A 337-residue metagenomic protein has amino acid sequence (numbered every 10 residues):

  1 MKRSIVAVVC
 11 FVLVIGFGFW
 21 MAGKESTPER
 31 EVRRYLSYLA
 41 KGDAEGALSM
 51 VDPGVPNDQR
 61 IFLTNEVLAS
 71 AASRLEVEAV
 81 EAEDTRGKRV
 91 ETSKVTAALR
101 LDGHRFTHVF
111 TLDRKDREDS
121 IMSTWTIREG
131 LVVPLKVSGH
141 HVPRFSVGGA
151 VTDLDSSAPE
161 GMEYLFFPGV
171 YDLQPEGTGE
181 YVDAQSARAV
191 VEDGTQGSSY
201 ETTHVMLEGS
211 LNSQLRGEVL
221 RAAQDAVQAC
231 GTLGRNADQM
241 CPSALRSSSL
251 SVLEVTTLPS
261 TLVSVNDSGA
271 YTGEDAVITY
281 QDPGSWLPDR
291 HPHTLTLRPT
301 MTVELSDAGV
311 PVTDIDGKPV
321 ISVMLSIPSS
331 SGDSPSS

Functional and structural regions predicted by a protein language model:
K2-M21: Hydrophobic membrane-insertion alpha-helices, especially the h-region of bacterial N-terminal signal peptides
W20, V151-L165, V252-D267: Tryptophan-paired
M21-V67, S210-L250: Core segments of small alpha/beta cavity-forming domains
A44-H104, D238-D267: Short solvent-exposed beta->alpha transition segments
E83-D155, G161, G273-P328: Exposed beta-sheet edge and beta->alpha loop/turn motif
S157-D172, E176-G179: Short Pro-Gly-centered beta-turn/loop motif in secreted/extracellular proteins
T178-S213: Structured interaction patches on ligand/partner-binding surfaces of diverse proteins
E201-S337: Extracytoplasmic/luminal low-complexity segments enriched in Pro/Gly and acidic/polar residues that act as flexible
